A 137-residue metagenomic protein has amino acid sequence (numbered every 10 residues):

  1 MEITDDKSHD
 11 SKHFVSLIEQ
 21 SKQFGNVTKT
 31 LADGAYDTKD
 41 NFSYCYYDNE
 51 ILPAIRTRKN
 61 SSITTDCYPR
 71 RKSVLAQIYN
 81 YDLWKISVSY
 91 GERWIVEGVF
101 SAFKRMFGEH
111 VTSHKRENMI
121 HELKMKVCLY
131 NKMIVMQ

Functional and structural regions predicted by a protein language model:
M1-N49, V127: Polybasic low-complexity intrinsically disordered regions
H13, E19-F24, V74-Y81, M106-F107: A generic structural signal for ordered alpha-helices
I18, V27-K29, T57-N60, Y81-W84 (+2 more regions): Short, surface-exposed, polar/charged, turn-prone segments marking secondary-structure boundaries
G34-K104: Helix-centered, glycine/charged polyanion-binding patches within enzymatic domains that contact phosphate-containing
I78, D82-Q137: Basic, amphipathic alpha-helical segments enriched in Lys/Arg and hydrophobic/aromatic residues
